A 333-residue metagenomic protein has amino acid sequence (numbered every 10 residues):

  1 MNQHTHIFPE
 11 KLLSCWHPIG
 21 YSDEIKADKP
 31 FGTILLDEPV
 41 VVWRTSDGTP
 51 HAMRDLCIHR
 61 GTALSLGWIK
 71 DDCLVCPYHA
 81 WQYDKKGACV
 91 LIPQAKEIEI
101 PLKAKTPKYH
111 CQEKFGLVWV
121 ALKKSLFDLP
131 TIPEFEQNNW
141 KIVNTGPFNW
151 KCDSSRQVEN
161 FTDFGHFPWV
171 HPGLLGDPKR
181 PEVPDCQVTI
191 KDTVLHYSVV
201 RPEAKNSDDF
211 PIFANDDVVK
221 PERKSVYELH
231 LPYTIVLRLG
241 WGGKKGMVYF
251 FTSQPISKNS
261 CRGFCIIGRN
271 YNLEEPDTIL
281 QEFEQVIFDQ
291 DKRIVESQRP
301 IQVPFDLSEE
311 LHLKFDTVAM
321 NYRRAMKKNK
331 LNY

Functional and structural regions predicted by a protein language model:
M1-L13: A boundary/linker detector
H4-T5, P18-I142: Rieske [2Fe-2S] iron-sulfur-binding domain
K11-S14, K244-G246: Short coil-to-beta-strand transition motifs
T49, L126-Y333: C-terminal catalytic domain of Rieske-type non-heme iron oxygenases
